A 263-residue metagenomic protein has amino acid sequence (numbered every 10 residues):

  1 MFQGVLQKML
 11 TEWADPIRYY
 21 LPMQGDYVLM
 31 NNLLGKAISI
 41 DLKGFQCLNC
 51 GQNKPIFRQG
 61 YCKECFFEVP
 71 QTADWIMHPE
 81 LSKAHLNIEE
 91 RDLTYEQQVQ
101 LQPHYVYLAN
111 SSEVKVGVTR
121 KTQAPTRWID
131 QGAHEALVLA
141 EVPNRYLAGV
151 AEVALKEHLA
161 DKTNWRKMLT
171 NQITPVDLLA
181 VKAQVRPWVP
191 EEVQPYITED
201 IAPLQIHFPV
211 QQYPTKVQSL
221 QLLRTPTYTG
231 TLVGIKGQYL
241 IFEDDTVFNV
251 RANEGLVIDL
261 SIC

Functional and structural regions predicted by a protein language model:
M1-C263: Non-catalytic accessory segments flanking enzymatic or RNA/DNA-binding domains
